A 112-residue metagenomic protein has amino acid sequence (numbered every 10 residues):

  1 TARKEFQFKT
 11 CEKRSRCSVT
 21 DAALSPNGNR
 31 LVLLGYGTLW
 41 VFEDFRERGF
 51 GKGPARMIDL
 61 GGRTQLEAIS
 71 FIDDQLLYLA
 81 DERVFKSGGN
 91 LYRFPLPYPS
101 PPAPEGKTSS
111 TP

Functional and structural regions predicted by a protein language model:
T1-P112: Sequence/structural signature of beta-propeller domains
